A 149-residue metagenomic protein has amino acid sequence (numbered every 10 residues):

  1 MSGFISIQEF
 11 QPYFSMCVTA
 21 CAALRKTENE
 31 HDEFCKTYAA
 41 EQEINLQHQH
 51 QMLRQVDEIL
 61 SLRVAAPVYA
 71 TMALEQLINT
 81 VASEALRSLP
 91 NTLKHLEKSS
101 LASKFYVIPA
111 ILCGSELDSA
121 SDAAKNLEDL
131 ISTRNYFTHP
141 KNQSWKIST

Functional and structural regions predicted by a protein language model:
M1-P12, M72-N79, F105-V107: Short N-terminal helix-initiation segments at or just after the protein's N-terminus
M1-R63: Charged alpha-helical initiation segments
Y13, C17-A20, T27, A66 (+3 more regions): Amphipathic alpha-helices that form helix-helix packing interfaces
R25-D32, V64, L86-E97: Short low-complexity stretches enriched in small and charged residues
H31, L46, V68-M72, Q76-L77 (+2 more regions): Aromatic-enriched hydrophobic runs in primary sequence
V56, S61, A66, S115-D118 (+1 more regions): Short, flexible coil/linker segments at or flanking structured domains
I59-A85: Short, hydrophobic, well-ordered secondary-structure elements
I78-T149: Flexible secondary-structure boundary motifs
